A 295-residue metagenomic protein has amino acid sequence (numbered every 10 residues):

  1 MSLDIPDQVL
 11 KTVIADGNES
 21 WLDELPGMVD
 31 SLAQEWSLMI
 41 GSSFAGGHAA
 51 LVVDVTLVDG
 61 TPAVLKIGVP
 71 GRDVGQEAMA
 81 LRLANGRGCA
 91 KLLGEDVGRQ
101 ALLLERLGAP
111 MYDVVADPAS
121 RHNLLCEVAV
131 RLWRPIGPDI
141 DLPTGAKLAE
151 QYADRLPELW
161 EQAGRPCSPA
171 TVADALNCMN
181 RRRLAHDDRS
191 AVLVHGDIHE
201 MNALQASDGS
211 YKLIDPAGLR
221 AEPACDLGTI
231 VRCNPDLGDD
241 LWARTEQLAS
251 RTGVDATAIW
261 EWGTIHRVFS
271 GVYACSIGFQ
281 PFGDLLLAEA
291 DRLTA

Functional and structural regions predicted by a protein language model:
M1-C89, A206-S210, R292-A295: Conserved NTP-binding catalytic cores of kinases and kinase-like/nucleotidyltransferase enzymes across multiple kinase
V13, G17, E161-A163, A243 (+1 more regions): ATP/Mg2+ or Mg2+-diphosphate-binding catalytic cores that bind nucleotide phosphates or diphosphates via glycine-rich
S20-V29, Q34, G137-H195, A206 (+1 more regions): An alpha-helical support segment within catalytic cores of ATP-dependent transferases
P26, H48, V58-L103, L107 (+2 more regions): A conserved alpha-helical element in kinase catalytic cores
A45, A50-T56, V64-L65, L92 (+1 more regions): Active-site acidic catalytic loop and adjacent metal/ATP-binding pocket of ATP-dependent phosphoryl transfer enzymes
V58, P70, G86, Q100-P118 (+4 more regions): A glycine-centered beta->alpha junction motif in the catalytic cores of kinase/phosphotransferase enzymes
Q205-A256: Active-site Asp-x-Gly
